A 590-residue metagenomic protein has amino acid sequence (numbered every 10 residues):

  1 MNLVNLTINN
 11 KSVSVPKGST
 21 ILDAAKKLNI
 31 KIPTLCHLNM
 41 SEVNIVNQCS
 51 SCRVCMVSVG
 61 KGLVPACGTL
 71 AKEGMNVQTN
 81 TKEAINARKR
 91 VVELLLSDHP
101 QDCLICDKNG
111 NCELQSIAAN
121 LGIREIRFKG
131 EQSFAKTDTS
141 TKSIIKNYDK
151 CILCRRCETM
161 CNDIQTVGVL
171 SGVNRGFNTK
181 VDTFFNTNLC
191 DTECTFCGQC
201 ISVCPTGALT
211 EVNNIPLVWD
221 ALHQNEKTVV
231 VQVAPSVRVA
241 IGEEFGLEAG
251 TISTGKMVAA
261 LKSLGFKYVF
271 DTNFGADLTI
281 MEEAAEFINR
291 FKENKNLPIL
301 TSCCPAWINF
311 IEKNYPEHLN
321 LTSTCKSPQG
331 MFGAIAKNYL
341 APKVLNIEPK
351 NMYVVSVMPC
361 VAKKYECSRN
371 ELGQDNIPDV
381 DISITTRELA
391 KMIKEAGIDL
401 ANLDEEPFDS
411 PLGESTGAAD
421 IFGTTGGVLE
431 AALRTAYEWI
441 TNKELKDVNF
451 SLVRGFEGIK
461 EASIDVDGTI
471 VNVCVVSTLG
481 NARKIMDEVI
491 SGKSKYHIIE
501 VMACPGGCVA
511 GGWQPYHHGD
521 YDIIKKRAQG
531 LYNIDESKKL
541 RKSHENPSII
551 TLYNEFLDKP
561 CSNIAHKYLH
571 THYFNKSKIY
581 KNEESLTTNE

Functional and structural regions predicted by a protein language model:
M1-K11: Eukaryote-biased recognition of intrinsically disordered, low-complexity regulatory segments
N5, G18-G74, N80-A84, R88 (+1 more regions): Iron-sulfur-associated redox domains of electron-transfer enzymes in respiratory and anaerobic energy metabolism
K11-S19: Short, contiguous acidic and Ser/Thr-rich linear segments
R53-F196, L209-A221, T228: Fe-S ferredoxin-like electron-transfer domains and their immediately adjacent linker/connector regions across
C161, C204, S253: Cysteine-centered loop/knuckle micro-motif
Q165, C204, L340-V344: Structural motif corresponding to the C-terminal cap of alpha-helices
N188-T210, E312-P316, P328, S383: Helix-enriched interaction subdomains in cytosolic or periplasmic regions, typified by TIR/SEFIR signaling/NADase cores
